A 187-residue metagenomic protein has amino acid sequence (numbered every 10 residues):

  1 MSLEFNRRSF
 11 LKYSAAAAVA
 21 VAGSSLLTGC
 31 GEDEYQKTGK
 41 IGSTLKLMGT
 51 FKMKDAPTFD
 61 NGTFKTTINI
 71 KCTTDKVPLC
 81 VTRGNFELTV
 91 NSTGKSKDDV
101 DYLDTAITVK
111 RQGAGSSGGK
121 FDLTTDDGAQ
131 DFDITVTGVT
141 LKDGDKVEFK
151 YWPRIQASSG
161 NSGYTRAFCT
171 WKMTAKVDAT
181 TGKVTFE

Functional and structural regions predicted by a protein language model:
M1-A18: N-terminal secretory signal peptides and thylakoid transit peptides that target proteins across membranes
T28-G29: C-terminal motif of bacterial Sec signal peptides marking the signal peptidase cleavage site
E32-G42: Bacterial Sec signal peptide processing site at the extreme N-terminus
G49-L88: Short, surface-exposed binding/anchoring microloops in extracellular/periplasmic proteins
T66, V147-F149, V184-F186: Short linear proline/tyrosine/threonine-rich motifs used for host-factor recruitment and membrane trafficking/assembly
T74-G128: The feature marks short-to-medium sequence segments in extracytoplasmic or secretory-pathway proteins
A106-S159: Short, solvent-exposed, Trp/other aromatic-anchored flexible loops in extracytoplasmic proteins
Y164-V184: Short beta-strand elements
